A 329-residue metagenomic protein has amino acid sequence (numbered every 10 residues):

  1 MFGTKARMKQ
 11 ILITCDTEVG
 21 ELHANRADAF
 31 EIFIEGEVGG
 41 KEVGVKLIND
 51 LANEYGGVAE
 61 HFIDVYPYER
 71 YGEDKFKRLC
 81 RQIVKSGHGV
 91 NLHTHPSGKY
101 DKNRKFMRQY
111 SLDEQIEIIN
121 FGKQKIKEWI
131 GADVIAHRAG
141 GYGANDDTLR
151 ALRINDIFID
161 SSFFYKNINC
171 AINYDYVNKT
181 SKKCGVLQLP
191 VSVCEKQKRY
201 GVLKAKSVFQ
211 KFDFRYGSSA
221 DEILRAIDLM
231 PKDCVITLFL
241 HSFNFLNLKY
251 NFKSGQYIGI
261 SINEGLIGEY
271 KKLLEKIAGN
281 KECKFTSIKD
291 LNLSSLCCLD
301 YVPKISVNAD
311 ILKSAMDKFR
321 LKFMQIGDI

Functional and structural regions predicted by a protein language model:
F2, A139-D233, S242: Active-site-adjacent pocket scaffolds in enzyme catalytic domains
F2-Q82, S86: Active-site beta->alpha N-cap acidic-glycine motif
D16, H93, H137, L152 (+2 more regions): Conserved, mostly hydrophobic/aromatic
E18-G20, D64-E69, P96-K99, G141-A144 (+5 more regions): Short, solvent-exposed loop/turn segments at secondary-structure junctions
F30-G39, F62-R70, K105-E114, V134-I135 (+2 more regions): The substrate-binding groove and active-site-proximal loops of carbohydrate-active enzymes, especially glycoside
V58-G143, C184, L238: Metal-dependent polysaccharide deacetylase catalytic core of the NodB/CE4 family, i.e., the active-site-bearing domain
Y68-K85, N145-I159, L296-L312: Short, electropositive alpha-helical surface patch
R215-I329: C-terminal domain-boundary segment and adjacent tail
